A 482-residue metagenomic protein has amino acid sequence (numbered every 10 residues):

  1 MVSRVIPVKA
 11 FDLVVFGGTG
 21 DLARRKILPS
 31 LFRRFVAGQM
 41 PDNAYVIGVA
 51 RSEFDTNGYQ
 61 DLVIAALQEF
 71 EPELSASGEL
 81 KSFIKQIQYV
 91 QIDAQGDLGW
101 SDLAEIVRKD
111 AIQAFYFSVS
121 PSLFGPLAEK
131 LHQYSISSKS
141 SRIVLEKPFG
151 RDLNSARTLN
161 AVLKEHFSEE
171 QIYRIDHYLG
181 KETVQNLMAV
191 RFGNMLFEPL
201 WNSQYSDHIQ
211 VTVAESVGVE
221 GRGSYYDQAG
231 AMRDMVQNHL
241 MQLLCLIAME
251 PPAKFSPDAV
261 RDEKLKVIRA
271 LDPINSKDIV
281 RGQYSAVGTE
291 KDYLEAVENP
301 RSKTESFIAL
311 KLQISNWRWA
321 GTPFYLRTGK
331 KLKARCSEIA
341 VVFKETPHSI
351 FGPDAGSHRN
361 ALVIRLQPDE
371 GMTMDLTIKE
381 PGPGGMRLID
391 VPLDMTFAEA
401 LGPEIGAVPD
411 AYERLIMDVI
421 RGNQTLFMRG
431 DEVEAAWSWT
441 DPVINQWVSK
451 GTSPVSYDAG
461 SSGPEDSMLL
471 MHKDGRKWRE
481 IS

Functional and structural regions predicted by a protein language model:
M1-V144, F149-S482: Secretory/organelle targeting and membrane-embedding segments
